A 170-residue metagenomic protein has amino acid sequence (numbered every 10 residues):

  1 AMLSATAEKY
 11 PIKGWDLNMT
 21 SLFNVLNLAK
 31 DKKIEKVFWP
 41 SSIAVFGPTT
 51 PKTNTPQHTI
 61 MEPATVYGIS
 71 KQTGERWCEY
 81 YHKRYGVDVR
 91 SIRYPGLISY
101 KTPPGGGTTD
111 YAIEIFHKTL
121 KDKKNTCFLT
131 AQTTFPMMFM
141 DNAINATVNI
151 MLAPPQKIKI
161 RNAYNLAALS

Functional and structural regions predicted by a protein language model:
A1-L17: NAD(P)H-binding glycine-rich loop region in Rossmannoid oxidoreductase-like domains and their noncatalytic homologs
L3-A5, P40-T53, V66-Q72, L97-K101: Conserved catalytic-site region of short-chain dehydrogenase/reductase
K13-W15, T59, A64-E75, G105-I113 (+1 more regions): Short-chain dehydrogenase/reductase
M19-V25, S70-C78: Conserved catalytic Lys-bearing alpha helix of Rossmann-like short-chain dehydrogenase/reductases
F23-T65: Conserved Rossmann-fold NAD(P)-dependent oxidoreductase catalytic core, especially the SDR/UDP-sugar
S41-S42, E75-K101: Conserved beta-loop-beta element that borders a ligand/cofactor-binding pocket
A64, P95-T109, L129-D141: Glycine-rich "substrate-gating" loop/helix at the edge of Rossmann-like oxidoreductase active sites
A112-T126, F135-A163: Alpha-helical substrate-binding/gating segment
